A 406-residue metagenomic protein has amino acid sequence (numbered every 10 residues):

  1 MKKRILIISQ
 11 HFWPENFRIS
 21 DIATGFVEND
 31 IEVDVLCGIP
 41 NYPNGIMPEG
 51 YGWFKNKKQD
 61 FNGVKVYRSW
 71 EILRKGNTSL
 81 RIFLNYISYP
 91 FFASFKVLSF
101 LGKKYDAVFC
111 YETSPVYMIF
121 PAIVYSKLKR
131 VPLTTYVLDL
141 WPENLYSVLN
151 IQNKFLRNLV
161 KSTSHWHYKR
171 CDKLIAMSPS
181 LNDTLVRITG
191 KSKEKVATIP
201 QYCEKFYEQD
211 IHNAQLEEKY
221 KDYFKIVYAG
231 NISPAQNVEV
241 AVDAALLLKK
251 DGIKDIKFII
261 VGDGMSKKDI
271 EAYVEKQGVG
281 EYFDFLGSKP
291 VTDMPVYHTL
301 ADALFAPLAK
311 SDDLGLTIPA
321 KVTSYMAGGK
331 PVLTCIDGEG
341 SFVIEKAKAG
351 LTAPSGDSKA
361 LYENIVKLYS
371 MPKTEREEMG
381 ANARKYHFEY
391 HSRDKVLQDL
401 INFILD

Functional and structural regions predicted by a protein language model:
M1-D60: N-terminal subdomain of nucleotide-sugar transferases
I39, S180, I199-Y202: Carbohydrate-associated surface elements
V124-L128, F155-L174: Membrane-proximal helix-turn-helix segments that form the acceptor-binding/catalytic region of lipid-linked
S126, A360, K367, T374-E389: A short, well-ordered alpha-helix in the C-terminal region of glycosyltransferases
K219-Q236, A241-L246, I259: Conserved donor-binding/catalytic core segment of Leloir-type glycosyltransferases
Q236, L286, P290-Y297, L304-M326 (+1 more regions): Nucleotide-sugar-dependent
V261, K268-P295: Nucleotide-activated donor-binding/catalytic signature segment of Leloir-type glycosyltransferases, i.e., the conserved
S341-K367: Change "using UDP/GDP/dTDP sugars" to "using nucleotide sugars
